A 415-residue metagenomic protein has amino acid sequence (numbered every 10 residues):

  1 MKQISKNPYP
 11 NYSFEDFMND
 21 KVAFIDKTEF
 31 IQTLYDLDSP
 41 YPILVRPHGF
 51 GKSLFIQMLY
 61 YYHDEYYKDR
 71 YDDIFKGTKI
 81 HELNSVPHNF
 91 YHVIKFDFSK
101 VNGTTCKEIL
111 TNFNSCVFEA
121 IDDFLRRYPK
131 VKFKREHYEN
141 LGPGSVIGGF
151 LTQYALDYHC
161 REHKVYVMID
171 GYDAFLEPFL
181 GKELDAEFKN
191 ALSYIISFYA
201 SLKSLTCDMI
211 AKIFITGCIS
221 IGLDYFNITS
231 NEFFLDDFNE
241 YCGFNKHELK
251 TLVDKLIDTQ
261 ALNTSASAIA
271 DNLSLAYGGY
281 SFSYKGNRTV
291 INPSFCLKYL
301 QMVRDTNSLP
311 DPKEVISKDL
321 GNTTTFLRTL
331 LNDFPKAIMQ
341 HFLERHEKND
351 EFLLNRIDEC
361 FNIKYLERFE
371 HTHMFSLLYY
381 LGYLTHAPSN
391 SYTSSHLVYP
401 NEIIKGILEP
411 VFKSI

Functional and structural regions predicted by a protein language model:
M1-Y67, D72-H81: Walker A/P-loop-proximal flanking segment of P-loop NTPase domains
D64-R126: P-loop NTPase motor core
E108, F133-Q153: Short glycine-rich substrate-engagement loop in P-loop NTPases that contacts/grips substrate
F150-Y158, E187-A211: Substrate-engagement module of ASCE P-loop NTPases
R161-F188: Conserved P-loop NTPase "ATPase switch" module shared by AAA+ and STAND
M168-D170, S197, A211-C218: Structural recognition of the conserved hydrophobic beta-strand(s) that form the central parallel beta-sheet of P-loop
L223-M302: Amphipathic alpha-helical segments of the small helical/lid subdomains adjacent to P-loop NTPase cores
F233, T289-I415: Extended alpha-helical interface modules used as scaffolds for assembling large macromolecular complexes
